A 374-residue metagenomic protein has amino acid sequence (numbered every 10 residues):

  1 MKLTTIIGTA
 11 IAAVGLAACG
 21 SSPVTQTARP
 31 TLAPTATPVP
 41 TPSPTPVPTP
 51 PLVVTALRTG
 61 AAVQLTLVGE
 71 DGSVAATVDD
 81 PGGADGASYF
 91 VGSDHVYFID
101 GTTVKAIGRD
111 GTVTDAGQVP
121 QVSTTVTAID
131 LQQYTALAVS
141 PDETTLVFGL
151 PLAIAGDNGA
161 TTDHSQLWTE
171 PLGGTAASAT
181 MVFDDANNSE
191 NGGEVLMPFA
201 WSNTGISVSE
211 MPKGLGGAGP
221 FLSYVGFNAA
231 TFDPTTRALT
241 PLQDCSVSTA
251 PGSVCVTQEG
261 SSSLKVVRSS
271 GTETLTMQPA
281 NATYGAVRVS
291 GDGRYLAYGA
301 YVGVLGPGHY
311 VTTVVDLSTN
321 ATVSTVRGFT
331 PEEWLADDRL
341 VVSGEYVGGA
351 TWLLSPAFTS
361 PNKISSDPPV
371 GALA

Functional and structural regions predicted by a protein language model:
G15-A18: C-terminal motif of bacterial Sec signal peptides marking the signal peptidase cleavage site
G20-P23: Bacterial signal peptide processing site
A36-A76: An edge-strand/N-cap motif at the start of beta-rich repeat modules
P44-P50, A87-H95, L137-L146, M197-S207 (+4 more regions): Blade-terminus and WD-like Trp-Asp/Gly-His loop motifs, strongest in beta-propeller folds
V54-A61, G92-T103, I107, F148-G159 (+4 more regions): Beta-strand C-termini and the immediately following turn/loop, strongest in propeller blades
G60-G82, G101-A128, G159-A186, G216-Q243 (+3 more regions): Surface-exposed loop/turn elements that mediate protein-protein interactions on large endomembrane-trafficking
A128-L137, G192-A200: Signature of short aromatic-glycine-proline-rich micro-motifs recurring in repeat-based ectodomains
N281-T313, T330: Loop/turn-rich, solvent-exposed surfaces of beta-rich toroidal or solenoidal domains
